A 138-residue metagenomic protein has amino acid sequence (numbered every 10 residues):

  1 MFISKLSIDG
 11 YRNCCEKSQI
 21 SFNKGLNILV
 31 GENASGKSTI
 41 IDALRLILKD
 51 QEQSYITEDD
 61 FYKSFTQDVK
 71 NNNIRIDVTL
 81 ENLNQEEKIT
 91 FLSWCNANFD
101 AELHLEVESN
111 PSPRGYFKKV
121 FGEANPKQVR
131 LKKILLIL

Functional and structural regions predicted by a protein language model:
M1-I3, D9-Y11, N23-K24, I28 (+3 more regions): Short amphipathic alpha-helical surface micro-motifs
M1-I3, N71-N73, L136: Sequence-level motif detector for i,i+2 pairs with an aromatic at +2
M1-K49, Y62-Q67: Pre-Walker A-like glycine/lysine-rich segment at the N-terminus of P-loop NTPase domains
I41-F99: Conserved P-loop NTP-binding catalytic core
R75, L83-L138: Electropositive, glycine-dotted interaction segments that contact anionic polymers or phosphate-rich ligands
